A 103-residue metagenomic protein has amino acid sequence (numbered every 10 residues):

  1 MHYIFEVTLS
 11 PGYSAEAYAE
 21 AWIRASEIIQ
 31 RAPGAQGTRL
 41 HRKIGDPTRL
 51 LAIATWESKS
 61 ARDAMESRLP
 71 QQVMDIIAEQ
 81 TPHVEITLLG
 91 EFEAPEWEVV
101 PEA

Functional and structural regions predicted by a protein language model:
H2-L9, R39-P70: Short, well-ordered beta-strand segments in beta-rich or mixed alpha/beta enzyme and ligand-binding folds
T8, M74, V100-P101: N-terminal non-cleavable signal-anchor helices
T8-E20: Short, surface-exposed ligand-recognition loops at beta-strand->loop->(often short) alpha-helix junctions that present
R24-Q36, T55-E91: An amphipathic, aromatic/His-enriched active-site/gating alpha helix that lines ligand/cofactor pockets
R42, G90-E93: A general secondary-structure junction signal
F92-A103: Short, low-order "capping/linker" segments at domain edges
